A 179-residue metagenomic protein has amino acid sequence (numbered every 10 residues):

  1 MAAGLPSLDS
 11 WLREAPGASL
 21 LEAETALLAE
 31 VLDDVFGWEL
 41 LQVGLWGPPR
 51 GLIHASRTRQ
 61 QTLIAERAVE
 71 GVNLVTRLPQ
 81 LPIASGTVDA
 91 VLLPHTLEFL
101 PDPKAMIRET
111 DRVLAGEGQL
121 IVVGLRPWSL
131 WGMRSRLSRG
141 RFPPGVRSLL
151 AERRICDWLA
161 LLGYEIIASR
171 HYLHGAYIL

Functional and structural regions predicted by a protein language model:
M1-D33: Class I SAM-dependent methyltransferase Rossmann-like catalytic core, especially the SAM/SAH-binding loop
A26, E30-L81: Class I SAM-dependent methyltransferase SAM/SAH-binding core
P79-V91: A short acidic, Gly/Pro-enriched loop at the edge of an enzyme's catalytic core that lines a small-molecule cofactor
D89-K104: A short SAM/SAH-binding and catalytic strip from SAM-dependent methyltransferases
K104-Q119: A short glycine-rich, Lys/Arg-flanked "PGG" loop and its adjoining helix->strand segment in the class I
Q119-R147: Conserved class I S-adenosyl-L-methionine
V146-S169: Short alpha-helix
I167-L179: Conserved catalytic loop of SAM-dependent methyltransferase domains
